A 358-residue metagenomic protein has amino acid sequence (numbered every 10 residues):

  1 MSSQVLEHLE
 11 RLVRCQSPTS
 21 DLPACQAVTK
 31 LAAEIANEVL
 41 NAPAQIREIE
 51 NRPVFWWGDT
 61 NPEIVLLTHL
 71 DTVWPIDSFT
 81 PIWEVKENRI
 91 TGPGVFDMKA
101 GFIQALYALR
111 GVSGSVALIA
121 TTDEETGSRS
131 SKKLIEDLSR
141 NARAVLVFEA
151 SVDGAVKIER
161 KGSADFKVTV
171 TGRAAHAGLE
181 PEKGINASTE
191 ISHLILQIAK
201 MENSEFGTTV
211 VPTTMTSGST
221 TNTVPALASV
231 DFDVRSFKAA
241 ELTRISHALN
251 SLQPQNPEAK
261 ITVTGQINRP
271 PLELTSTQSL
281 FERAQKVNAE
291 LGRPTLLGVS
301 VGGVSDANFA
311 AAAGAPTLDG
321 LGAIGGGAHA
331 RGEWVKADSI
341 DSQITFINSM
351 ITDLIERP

Functional and structural regions predicted by a protein language model:
M1, S17, A150-S151, A155-I158 (+1 more regions): Metal-dependent amide/peptide-bond hydrolase catalytic core, centered on the "pita-bread" metallohydrolase fold
M1-P93: Acidic/His- and Gly-rich active-site-bordering loop/insert found across diverse amide/peptide-bond hydrolases
Q45, V65, A117-I119, T262: A structural signal for isolated positions on well-ordered beta-strands in alpha/beta enzyme cores
V65, I90, R143-V147, K167 (+1 more regions): Short glycine-aspartate micro-motif
L67-T68, I119-T121, L146-E149, T169-T171 (+1 more regions): Short beta-strand segments
W74, R89-Q104, H176, D306: Glycine/serine-rich anion-binding loops at beta->alpha junctions that coordinate negatively charged ligand groups
M98-D165: Acidic/histidine-rich catalytic neighborhood of metal-dependent amide-processing enzymes
